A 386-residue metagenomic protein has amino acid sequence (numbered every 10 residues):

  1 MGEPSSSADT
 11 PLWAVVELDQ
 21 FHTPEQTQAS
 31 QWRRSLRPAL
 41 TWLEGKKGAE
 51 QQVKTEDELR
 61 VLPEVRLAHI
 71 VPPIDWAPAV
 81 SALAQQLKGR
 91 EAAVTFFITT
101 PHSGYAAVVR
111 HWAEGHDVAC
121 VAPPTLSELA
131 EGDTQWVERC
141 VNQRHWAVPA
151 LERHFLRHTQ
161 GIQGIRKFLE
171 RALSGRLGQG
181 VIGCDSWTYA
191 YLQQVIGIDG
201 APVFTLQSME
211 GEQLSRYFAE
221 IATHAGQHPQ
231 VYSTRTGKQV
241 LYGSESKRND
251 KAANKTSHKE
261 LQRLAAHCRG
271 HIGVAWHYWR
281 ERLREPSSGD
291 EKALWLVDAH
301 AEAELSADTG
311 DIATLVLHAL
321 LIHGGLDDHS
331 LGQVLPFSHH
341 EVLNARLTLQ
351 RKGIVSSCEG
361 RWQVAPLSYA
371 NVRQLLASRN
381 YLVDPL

Functional and structural regions predicted by a protein language model:
M1-R139: Extended, compositionally biased accessory segments flanking or bridging domains
T99, V121-I165, I182-C184: Conserved P-loop NTPase "ATPase switch" module shared by AAA+ and STAND
I165-K259, R263-H267, Y278-R282: The catalytic "switch" region of P-loop NTPases
H277-E341: Winged-helix-like regulatory helical subdomains adjacent to P-loop NTPase cores
P336-K352, L367: Short amphipathic alpha-helical interaction segments
Q350-R361: A short, conserved structural fragment
R361-L367: Minor-groove-contacting beta-hairpin "wing" of winged helix-turn-helix DNA-binding domains
S368-L386: Short, amphipathic alpha-helical interaction segments positioned at domain boundaries
